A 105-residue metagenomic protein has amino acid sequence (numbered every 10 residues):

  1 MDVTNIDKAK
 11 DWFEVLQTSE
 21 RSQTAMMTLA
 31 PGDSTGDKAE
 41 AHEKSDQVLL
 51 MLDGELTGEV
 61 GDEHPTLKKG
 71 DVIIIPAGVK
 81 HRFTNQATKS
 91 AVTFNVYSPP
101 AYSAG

Functional and structural regions predicted by a protein language model:
I6-A39: A short glycine-rich, His/Asp/Glu-containing loop-to-beta-strand
M27, L49, I73: Conserved GNAT-family N-acetyltransferase fold
A41-G58: Short, conserved beta-strand element in jelly-roll/cupin
D62-A77: Short acidic-glycine-tyrosine-enriched beta hairpin
A77-S103: Ligand-binding loop in jelly-roll beta-barrel domains
